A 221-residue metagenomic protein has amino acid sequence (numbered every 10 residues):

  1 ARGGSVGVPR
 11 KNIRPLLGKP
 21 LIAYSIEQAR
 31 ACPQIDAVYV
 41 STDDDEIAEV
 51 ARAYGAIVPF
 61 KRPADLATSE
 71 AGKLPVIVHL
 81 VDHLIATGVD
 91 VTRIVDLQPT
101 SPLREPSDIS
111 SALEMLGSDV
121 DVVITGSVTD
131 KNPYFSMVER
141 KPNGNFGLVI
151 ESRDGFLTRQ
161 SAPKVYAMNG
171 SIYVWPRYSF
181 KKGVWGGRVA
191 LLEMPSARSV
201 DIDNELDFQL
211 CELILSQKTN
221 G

Functional and structural regions predicted by a protein language model:
A1-P9: N-terminal nucleotide-binding beta1-loop-alpha1 segment
L21-A37, E49-V50: A short, N-terminal amphipathic alpha-helix
A23, Y39-T42, T125: Short internal beta-strands
I35, V89-V91, D119-D121: Short, high-confidence coil segments that cap the C-terminus of an alpha-helix and link into the following beta-strand
Y39, D45-V95, R104-S107, S111-E114: Short phosphate-binding loop-to-helix
D43-E46, R177-S179: Short, polar loop motifs at secondary-structure junctions
G72, P102-R188, E193: Conserved core of the sugar-phosphate nucleotidyltransferase
F180-V200, E205-N220: Catalytic donor-sugar/metal-binding loop of nucleotide-sugar-dependent glycosyltransferases
